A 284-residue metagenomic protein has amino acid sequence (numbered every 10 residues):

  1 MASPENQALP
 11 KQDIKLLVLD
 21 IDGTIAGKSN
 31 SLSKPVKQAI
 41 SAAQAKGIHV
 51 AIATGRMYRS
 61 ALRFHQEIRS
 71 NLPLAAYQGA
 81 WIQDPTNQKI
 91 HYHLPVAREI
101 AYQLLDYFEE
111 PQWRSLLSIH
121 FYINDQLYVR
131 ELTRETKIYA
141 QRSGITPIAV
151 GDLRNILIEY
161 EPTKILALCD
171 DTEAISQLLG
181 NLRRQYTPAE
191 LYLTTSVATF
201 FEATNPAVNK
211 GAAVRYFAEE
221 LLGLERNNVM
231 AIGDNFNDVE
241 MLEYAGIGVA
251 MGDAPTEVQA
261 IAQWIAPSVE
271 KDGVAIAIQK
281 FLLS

Functional and structural regions predicted by a protein language model:
M1-L19, S41, A45: Non-catalytic pre-domain segments flanking phosphatase-related domains
Q7-L16, S33, E202-S284: Mg2+-dependent phosphoryl-transfer enzymes with acidic/Ser/Thr/Gly-rich catalytic loops
D13-S29, L104, L242: Asp-based phosphoryl-transfer active-site loop
G23, R56, G233-N235: Active-site metal-binding loops of divalent metal-dependent hydrolases
S31-T136: Active-site phosphate-binding/coordination module
V36, A61-H65, L178, L182 (+3 more regions): Hydrophobic packing residues within well-ordered alpha-helices of enzyme cores
I68-S70, Y77-Q78, T187-A189, Y244-A245 (+1 more regions): Short, structured coil segments at secondary-structure junctions
Y107, R114-I232, F236: Conserved acidic, metal-coordinating active-site core of Asp-based, Mg2+-dependent phosphoryl-transfer enzymes
